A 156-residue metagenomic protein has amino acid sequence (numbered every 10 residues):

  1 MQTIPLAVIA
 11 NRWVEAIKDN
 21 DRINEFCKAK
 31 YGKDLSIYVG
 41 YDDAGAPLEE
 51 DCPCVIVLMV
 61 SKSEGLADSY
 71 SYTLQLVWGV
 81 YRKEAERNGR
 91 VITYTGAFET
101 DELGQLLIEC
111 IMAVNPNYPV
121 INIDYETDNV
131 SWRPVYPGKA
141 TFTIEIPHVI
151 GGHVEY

Functional and structural regions predicted by a protein language model:
M1-G45, C52, M59-Y156: Charged, amphipathic alpha-helical segments and their flanking helix caps
